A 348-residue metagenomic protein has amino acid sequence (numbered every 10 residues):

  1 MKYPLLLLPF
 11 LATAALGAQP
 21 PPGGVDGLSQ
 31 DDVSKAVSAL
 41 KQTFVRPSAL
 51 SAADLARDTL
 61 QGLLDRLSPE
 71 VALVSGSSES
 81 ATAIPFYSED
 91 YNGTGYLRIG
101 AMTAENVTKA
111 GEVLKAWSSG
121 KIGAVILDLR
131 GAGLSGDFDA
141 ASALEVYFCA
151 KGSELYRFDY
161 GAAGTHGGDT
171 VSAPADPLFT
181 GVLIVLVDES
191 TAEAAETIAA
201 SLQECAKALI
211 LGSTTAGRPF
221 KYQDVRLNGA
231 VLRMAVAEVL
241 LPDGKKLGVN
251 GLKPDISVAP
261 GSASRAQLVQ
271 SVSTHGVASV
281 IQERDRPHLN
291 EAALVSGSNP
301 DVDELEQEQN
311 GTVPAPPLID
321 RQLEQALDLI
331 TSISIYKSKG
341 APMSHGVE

Functional and structural regions predicted by a protein language model:
M1-F86, N92, G340-G346: N-terminal targeting leaders that route proteins to membranes or the secretory/organellar pathways
P20-A39, E89-G100, E105-I126, A132-E348: C-terminal "post-core" interaction segments
